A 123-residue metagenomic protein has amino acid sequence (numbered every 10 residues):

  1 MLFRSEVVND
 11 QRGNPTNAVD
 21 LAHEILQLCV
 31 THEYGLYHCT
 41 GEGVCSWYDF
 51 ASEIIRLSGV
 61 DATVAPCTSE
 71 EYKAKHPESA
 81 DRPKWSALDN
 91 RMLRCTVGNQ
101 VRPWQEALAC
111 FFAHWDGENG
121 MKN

Functional and structural regions predicted by a protein language model:
M1-L2: Short, small-residue-biased leader/transition segments that mark boundaries at the very start of proteins
V7-R12, Y37-V44, T96: Glycine-rich Rossmann NAD(P)(H)-binding loop
V7-V30, G35: Substrate-positioning beta->alpha
G13-T16, C45, L88, N99-R102: Residue-level signal for the nucleotide or nucleotide-sugar donor/cofactor binding architecture
E24, T31-E78, N119-G120: Mid/C-terminal beta-alpha module of Rossmann-like enzyme folds, strongest in SDR-family dehydrogenases/epimerases
Y72-T96: A hydrophobic C-terminal alpha-helical subdomain
W104-N123: Amphipathic terminal alpha-helices
